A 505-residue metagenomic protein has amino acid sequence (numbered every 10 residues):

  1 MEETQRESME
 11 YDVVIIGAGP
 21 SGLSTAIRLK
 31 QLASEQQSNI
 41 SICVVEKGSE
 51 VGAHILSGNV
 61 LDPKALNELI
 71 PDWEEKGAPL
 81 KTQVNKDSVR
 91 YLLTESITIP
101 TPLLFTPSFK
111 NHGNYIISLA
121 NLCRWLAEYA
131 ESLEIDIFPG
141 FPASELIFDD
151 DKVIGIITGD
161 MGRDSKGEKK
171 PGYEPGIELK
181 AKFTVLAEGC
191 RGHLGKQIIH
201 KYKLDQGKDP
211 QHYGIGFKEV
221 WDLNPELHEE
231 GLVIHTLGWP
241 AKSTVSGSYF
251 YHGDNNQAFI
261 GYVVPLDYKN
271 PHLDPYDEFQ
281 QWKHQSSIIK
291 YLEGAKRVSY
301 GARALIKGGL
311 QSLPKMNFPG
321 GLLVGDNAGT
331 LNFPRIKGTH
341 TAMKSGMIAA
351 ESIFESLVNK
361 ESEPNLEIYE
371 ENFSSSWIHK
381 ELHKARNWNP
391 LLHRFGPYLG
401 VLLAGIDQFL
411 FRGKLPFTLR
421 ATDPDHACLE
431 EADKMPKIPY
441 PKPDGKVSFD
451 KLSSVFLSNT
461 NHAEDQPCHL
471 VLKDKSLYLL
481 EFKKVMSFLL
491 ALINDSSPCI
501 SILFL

Functional and structural regions predicted by a protein language model:
V13-C43: N-terminal Rossmann-like FAD-binding beta1-loop-alpha1 element of flavoenzymes
S21, E50, R191: Conserved Rossmann-like nucleotide-cofactor binding loop
N39, K47-S96: N-terminal FAD cofactor-binding segment of flavoenzymes
A78-V84, V89-L93, S376-F504: Ferredoxin-type iron-sulfur electron-transfer modules and their immediate structural context
I116, N327-H340: Glycine-rich phosphate/pyrophosphate-binding beta-alpha loops
A120, R124, Y129-I288, I348 (+1 more regions): Predominantly flavin-linked oxidoreductase catalytic cores and closely associated redox partners
A302-F333, L457-A463, L477-L489, I500-I502: FAD-binding beta-loop-beta segment adjacent to the flavin cofactor pocket
G329-R335, E351-F395: Active-site-proximal substrate-binding core of FAD-dependent oxidoreductases
